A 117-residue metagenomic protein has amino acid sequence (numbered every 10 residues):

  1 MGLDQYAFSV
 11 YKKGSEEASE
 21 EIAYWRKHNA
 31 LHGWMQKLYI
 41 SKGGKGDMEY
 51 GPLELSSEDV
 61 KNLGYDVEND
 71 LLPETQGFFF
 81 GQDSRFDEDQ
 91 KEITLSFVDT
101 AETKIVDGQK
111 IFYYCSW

Functional and structural regions predicted by a protein language model:
M1-W117: Acidic (Asp/Glu-rich) sequence patches and key acidic residues that form negatively charged surfaces used
